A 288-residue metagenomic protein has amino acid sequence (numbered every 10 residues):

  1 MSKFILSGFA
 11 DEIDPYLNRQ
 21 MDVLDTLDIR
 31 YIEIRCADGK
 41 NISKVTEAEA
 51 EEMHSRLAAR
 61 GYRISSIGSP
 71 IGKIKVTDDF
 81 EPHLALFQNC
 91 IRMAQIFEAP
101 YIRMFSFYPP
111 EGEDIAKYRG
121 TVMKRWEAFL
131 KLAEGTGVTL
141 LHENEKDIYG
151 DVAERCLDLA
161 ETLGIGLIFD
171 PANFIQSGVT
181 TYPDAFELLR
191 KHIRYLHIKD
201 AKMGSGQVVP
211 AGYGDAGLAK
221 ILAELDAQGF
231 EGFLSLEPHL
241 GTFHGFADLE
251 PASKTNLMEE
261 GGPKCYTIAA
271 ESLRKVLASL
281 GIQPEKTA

Functional and structural regions predicted by a protein language model:
M1-A10, D14-R30, H54, A58 (+2 more regions): Histidine-acidic metal/acid-base catalytic patches
M1-S7, I64-I74, P109: N-terminal small/glycine-rich loop or linker at the start of catalytic domains across soluble metabolic enzymes
A10, I42-S43, F80, R119 (+2 more regions): A generic secondary-structure micro-motif detector that highlights 1-2 residue hydrophobic/ambivalent hotspots embedded
E12-D14, C36-D38, P70-K73, S106-P110 (+4 more regions): Active-site-proximal loop/turn and secondary-structure-junction residues that shape catalytic pockets, frequently
Y16-D22, R56-A59, K75-L167, Q176 (+3 more regions): Active-site acidic/histidine proton-transfer and metal-coordination neighborhood in alpha/beta enzyme cores
I32, A94, D170: Active-site beta-strand/loop signature of hydrolases that rely on acidic residues for catalysis
E33-I34, I64-S69, P100-S106, L140-N144 (+1 more regions): Short beta-strand segments at enzyme active-site cores
E33-L57, F107-E113, G206: Glycine-rich, proline-tolerant flexible connector loops at the mouths of alpha/beta enzymes
